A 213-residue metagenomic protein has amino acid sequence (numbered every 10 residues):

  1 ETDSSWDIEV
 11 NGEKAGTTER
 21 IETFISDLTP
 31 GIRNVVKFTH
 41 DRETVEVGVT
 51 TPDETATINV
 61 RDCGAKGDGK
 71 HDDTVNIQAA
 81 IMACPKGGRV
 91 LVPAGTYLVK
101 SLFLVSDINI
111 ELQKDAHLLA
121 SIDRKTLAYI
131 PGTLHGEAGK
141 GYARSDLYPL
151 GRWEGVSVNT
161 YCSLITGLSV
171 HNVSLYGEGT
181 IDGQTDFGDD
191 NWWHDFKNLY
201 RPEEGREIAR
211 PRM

Functional and structural regions predicted by a protein language model:
E1-M213: Extracellular/periplasmic carbohydrate-active domains that bind, remodel, or depolymerize complex polysaccharides
